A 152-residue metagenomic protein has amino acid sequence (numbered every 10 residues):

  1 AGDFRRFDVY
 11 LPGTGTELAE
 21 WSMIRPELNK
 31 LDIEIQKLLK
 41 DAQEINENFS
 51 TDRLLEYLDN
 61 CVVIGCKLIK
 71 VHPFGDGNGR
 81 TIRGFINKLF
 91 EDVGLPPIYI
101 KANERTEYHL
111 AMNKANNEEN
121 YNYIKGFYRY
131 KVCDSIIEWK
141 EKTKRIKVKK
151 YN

Functional and structural regions predicted by a protein language model:
A1-D76, R80-N152: FIC/Doc superfamily catalytic core
